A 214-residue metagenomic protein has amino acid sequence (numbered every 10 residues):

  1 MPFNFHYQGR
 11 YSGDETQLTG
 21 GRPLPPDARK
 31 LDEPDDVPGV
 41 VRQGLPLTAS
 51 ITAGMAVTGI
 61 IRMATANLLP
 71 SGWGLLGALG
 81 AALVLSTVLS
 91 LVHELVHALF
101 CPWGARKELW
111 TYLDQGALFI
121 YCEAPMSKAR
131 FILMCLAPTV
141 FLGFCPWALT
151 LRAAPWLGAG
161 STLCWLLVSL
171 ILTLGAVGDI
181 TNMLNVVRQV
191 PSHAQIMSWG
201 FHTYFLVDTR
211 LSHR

Functional and structural regions predicted by a protein language model:
P2-M63, G116-D208: Metalloprotease/metallohydrolase-associated module, dominated by Zn2+-dependent proteases
A64-S71: Membrane-interface helix termini and inter-helical loops of multi-pass transporters
G74-L89, T162-I171: Membrane-embedded alpha-helical segments that form the functional core of polytopic membrane enzymes, especially those
S86-L91, L113-F119: Hydrophobic, membrane-facing alpha-helical anchors
L89-P102, P138: Active-site recognition of the HExxH zinc-binding catalytic motif
V96-A105, C145, V186: Active-site-flanking alpha-helical
R106-L109, Q115: Histidine/lysine/aspartate-rich catalytic loop segments that bind and position anionic ligands
T209-R214: Short, charged juxtamembrane terminal tails flanking transmembrane helices
